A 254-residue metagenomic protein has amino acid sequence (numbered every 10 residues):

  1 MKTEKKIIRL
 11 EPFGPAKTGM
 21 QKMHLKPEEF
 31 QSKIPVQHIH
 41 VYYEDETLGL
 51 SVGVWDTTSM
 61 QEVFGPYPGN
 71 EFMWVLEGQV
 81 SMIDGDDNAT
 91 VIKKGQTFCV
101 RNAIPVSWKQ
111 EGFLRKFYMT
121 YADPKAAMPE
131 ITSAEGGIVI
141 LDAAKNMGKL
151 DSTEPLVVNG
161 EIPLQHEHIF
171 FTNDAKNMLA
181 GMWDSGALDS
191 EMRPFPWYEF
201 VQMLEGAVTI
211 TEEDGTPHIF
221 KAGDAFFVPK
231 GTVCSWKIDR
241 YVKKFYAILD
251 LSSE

Functional and structural regions predicted by a protein language model:
M1-G49, K125-N177: A short, N-terminal "cap"/entry segment at the start of jelly-roll beta-barrel domains of the cupin/DSBH fold
P35-Y42, G49-Y67, N102, H166-I169 (+2 more regions): Conserved short histidine dyad/triad with adjacent acidic residue
G53, V80-G85, G181, S185 (+1 more regions): Short, flexible domain-boundary/linker segments around small modular repeats
T57, F72, F98, L114 (+5 more regions): Fold-core signature of tandem repeat domains
F64, M82, V100, K116-M119 (+3 more regions): Short hydrophobic/aromatic-rich beta-strand segments that constitute the beta-sheet cores of beta-sandwich/beta-barrel
P66-M82, P194-I210: Short, conserved beta-strand element in jelly-roll/cupin
D86-N102, D214-K230: Short acidic-glycine-tyrosine-enriched beta hairpin
A89, N102-A127, K230-S253: Ligand-binding loop in jelly-roll beta-barrel domains
